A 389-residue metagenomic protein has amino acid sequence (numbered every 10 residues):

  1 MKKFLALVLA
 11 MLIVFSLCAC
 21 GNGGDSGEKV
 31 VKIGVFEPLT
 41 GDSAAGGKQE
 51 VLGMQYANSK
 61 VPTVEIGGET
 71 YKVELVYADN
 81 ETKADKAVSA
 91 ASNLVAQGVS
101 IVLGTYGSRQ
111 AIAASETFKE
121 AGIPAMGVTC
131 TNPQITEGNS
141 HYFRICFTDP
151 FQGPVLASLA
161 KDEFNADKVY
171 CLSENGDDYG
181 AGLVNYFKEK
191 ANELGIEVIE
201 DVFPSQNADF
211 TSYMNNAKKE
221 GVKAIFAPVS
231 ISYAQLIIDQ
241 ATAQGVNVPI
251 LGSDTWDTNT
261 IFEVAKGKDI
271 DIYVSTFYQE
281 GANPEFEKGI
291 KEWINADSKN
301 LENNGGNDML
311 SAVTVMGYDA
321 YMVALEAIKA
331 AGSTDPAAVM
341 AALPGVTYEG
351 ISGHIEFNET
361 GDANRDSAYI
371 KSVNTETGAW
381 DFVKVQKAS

Functional and structural regions predicted by a protein language model:
M1-K32, T63-G67, A96, Q386-S389: Short, low-complexity disordered leader/linker segments with a strong preference for bacterial N-terminal type II
G24-S26, V30, A45-E50, V64-T136 (+5 more regions): Beta-alpha junction/loop-to-helix N-cap segments that form part of ligand/metal-binding clefts
G34-Q55, A78-A84, Y106-R109, L172-A181 (+1 more regions): Extracytoplasmic "Venus flytrap"
V35-E37, L94-Y106, M126-V128, K168-S173 (+4 more regions): Periplasmic-binding protein-like
F118-A121, V184-E280: Extracellular/periplasmic bilobed ligand-binding domains
Y142-S205, A224: An alpha-beta-alpha
A241-Y318, V373-N374, W380-Q386: Extracellular/periplasmic periplasmic-binding protein-like sensory domains
S298-V315, V323-T377: Segments of small-molecule ligand-sensing domains
